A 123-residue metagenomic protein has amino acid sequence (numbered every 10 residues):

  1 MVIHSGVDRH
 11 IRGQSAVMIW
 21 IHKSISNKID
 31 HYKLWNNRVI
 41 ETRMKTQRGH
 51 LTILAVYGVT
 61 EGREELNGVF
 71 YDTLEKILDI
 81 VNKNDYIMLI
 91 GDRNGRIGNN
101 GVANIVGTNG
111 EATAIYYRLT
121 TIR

Functional and structural regions predicted by a protein language model:
M1-R123: A shared catalytic/ligand-binding motif for oxyanion handling
